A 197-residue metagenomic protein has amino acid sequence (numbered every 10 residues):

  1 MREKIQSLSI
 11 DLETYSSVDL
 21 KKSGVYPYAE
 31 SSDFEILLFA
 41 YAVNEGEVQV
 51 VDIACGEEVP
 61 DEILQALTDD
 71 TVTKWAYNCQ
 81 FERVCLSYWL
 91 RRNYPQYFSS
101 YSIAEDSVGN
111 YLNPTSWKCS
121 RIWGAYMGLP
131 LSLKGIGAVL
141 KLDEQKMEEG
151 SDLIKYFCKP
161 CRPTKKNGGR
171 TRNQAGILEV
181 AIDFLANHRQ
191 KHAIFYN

Functional and structural regions predicted by a protein language model:
M1, E30-S32, Y111: Sterically constrained small-residue positions within well-ordered secondary structures of folded domains
M1-D19: N-terminal accessory regions of nucleic-acid-interacting proteins
L12-V18, P27-A29, N78: Ser/Thr-glycine-rich phosphate-binding loops at phosphate-binding pockets of nucleotides, nucleotide cofactors
D19-A40: A short alpha/beta connector and helix-capping loop motif
F34-I36, Y41, E45-N197: Active-site-proximal helix-loop-helix substrate-binding element of RNase H-like nuclease domains
